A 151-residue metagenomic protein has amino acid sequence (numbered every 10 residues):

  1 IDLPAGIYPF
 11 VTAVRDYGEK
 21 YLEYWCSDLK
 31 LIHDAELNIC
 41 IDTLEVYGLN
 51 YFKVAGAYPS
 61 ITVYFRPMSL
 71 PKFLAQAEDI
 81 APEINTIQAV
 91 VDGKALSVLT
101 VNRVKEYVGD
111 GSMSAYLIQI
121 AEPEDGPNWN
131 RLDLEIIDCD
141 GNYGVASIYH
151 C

Functional and structural regions predicted by a protein language model:
D2-D16, A121-W129: Short Pro-Gly-centered beta-turn/loop motif in secreted/extracellular proteins
R15-I41: Structured interaction patches on ligand/partner-binding surfaces of diverse proteins
D16-Y21, I136-A146: Short acidic/polar inter-strand loop motif in beta-rich domains
W25-K30, D140-C151: Short beta-strand elements
L37-E45, K53-A57: Conserved "repeat-terminator" motif of extracellular CCP/Sushi domains
R66-I80: Short amphipathic, basic-aromatic surface patches that mediate peripheral association with negatively charged
K94-D110, I148-C151: Solvent-exposed serine/threonine-rich low-complexity stretches and specific carbohydrate-binding patches
E106-E122: Aromatic sugar-binding surface patches on proteins that engage polysaccharides or sugar-phosphate polymers
